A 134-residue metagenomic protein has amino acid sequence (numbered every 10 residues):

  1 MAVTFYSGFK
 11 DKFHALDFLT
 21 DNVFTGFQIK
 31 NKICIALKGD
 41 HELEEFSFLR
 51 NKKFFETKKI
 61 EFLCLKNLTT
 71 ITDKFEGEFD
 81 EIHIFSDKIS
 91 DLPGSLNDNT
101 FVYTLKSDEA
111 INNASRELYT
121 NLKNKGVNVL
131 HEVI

Functional and structural regions predicted by a protein language model:
M1-A15: Glycine-rich phosphate-binding "P-loop"
V3, K32-C34, E81: Residue-level preference for the first positions of well-ordered beta-strands
G8, A36-D40, I84-K88, L105-S107: Structural motif
L16-L63: Short, well-structured hydrophobic secondary-structure segments
E45-F46, K74-F75, S115-R116, T120: Active-site acidic carboxylates
E56-D73, V129-I134: A generic structural motif
L63-V102: Mid-chain, well-packed structural core segment of small domains
N99-I134: Glycine-rich, aromatic-bearing surface loops/beta-hairpins
